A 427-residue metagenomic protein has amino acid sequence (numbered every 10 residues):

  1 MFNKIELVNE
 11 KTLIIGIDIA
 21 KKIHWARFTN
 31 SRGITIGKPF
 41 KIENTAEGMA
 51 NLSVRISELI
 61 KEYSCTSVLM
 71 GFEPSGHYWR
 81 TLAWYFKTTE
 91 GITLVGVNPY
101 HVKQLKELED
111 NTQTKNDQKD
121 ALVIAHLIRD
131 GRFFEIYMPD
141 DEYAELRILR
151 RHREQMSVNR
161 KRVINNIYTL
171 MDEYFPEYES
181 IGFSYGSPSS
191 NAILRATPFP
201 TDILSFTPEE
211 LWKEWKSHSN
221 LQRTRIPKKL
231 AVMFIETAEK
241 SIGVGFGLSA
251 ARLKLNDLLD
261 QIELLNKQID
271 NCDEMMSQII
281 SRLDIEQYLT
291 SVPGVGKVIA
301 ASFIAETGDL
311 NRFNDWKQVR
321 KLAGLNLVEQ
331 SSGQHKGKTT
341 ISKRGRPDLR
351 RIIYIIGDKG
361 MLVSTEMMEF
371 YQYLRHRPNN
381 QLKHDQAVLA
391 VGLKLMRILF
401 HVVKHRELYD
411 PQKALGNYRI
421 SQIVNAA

Functional and structural regions predicted by a protein language model:
M1-A427: A detector of single, family-specific signature residues that are central to catalytic or substrate-handling motifs
